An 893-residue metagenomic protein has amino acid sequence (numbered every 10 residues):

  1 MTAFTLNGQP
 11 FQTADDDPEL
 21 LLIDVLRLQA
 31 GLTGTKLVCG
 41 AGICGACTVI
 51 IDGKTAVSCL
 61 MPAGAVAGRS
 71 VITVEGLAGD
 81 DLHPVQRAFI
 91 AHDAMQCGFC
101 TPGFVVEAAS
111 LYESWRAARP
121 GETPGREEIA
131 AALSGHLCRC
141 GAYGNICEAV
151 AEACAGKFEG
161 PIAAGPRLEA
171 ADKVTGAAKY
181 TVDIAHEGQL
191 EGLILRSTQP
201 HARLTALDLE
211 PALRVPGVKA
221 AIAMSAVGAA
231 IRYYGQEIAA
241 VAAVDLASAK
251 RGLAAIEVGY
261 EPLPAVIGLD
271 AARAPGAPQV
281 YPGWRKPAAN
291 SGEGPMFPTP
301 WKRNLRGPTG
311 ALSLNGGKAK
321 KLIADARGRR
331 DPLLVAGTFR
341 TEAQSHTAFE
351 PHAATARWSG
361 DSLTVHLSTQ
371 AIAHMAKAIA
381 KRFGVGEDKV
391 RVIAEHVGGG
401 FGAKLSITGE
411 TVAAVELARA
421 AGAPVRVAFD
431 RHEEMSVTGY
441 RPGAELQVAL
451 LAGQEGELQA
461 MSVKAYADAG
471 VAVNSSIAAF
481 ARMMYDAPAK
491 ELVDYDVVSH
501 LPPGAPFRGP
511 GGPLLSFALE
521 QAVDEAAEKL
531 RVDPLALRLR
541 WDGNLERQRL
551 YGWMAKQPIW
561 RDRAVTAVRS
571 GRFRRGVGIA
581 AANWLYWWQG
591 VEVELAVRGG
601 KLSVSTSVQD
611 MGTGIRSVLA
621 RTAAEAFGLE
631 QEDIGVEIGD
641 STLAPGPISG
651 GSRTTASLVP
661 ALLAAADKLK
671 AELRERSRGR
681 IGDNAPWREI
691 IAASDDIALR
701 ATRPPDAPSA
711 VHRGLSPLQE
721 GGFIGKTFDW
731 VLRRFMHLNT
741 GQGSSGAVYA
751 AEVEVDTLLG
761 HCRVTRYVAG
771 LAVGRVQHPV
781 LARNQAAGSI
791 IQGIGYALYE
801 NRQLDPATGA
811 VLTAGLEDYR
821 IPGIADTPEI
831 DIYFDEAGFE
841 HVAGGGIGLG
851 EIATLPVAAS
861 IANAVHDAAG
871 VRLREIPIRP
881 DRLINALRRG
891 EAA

Functional and structural regions predicted by a protein language model:
M1, C44-G45, L190-E191, V227-G228 (+5 more regions): Short glycine-rich loop/turn motifs
M1-A164: Signature of N-terminal electron-transfer/Fe-S-associated modules in redox systems
Q9, E127, A131-T181, M554 (+8 more regions): Intrinsic disorder at enzyme termini
S70, P211-A220, K389, E455 (+1 more regions): Glycine-centered tight turns that cap/initiate beta-strands
A108-Y112, Y143, A151-E152, G252-A255 (+11 more regions): Short acidic, glycine/serine/threonine-rich loops at helix termini
T123, G384-R391, R419-V425, S476-A580 (+2 more regions): C-terminal catalytic domains of large/alpha subunits in multi-subunit enzymes
G156-A378, H500, G504, L550-N583 (+3 more regions): Extended, polar/acidic
E159-D172, P262-A289, E293-G317, I323-A324 (+10 more regions): Terminal domain-initiation and capping elements
